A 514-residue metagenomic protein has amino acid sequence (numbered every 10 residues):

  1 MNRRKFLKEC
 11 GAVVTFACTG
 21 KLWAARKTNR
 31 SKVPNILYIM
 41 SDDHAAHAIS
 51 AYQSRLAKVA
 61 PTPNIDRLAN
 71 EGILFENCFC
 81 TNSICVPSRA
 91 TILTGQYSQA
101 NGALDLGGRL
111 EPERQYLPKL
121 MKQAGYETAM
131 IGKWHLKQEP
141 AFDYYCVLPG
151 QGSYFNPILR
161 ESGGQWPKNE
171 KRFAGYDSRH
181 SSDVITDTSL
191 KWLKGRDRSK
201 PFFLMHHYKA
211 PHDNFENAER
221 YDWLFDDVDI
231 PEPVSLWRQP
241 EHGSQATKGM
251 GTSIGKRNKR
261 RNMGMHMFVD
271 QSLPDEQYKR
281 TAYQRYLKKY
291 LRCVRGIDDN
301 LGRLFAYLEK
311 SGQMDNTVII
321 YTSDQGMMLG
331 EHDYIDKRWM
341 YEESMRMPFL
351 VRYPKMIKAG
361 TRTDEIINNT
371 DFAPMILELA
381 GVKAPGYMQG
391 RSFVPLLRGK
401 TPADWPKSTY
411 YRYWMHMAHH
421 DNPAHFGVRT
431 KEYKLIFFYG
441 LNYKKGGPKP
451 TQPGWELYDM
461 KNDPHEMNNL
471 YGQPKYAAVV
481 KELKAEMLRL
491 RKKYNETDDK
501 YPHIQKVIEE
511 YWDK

Functional and structural regions predicted by a protein language model:
N2-W455, P464-A485, R489-K514: Formylglycine-dependent sulfatase
